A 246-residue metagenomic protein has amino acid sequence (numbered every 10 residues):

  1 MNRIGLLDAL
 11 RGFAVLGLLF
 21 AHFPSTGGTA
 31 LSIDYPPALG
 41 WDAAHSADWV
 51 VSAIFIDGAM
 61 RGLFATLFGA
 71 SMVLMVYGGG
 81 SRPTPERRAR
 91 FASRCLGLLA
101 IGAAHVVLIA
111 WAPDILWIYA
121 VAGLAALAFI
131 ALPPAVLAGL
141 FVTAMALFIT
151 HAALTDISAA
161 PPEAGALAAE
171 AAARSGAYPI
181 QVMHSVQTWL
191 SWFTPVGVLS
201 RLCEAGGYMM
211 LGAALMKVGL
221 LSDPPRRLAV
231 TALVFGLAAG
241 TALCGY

Functional and structural regions predicted by a protein language model:
M1-M75: N-terminal signal-anchor module of multipass membrane proteins
W49-V50, M72-E86, G97-L108, G165 (+1 more regions): Short juxtamembrane and helix-loop transition motifs at transmembrane-helix boundaries in membrane proteins
G62-Y77, L116-A128, S200-D223: Specific transmembrane alpha-helix
R82-A146: Internal alpha-helical transmembrane segments
E86, A125-T143, A214-A238: Solvent-exposed interhelical
L99-V107, A144-L154, A238-Y246: Aromatic-anchored segments of alpha-helical transmembrane domains
V142-K217: Long hydrophobic alpha-helical segments that form multi-pass transmembrane helix bundles in integral membrane proteins
